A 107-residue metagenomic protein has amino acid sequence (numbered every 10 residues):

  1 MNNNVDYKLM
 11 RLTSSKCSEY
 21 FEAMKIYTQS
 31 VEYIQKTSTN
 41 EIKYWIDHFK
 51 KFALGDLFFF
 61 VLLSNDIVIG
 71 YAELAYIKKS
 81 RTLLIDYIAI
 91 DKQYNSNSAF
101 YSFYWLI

Functional and structural regions predicted by a protein language model:
M1-D47: Short amphipathic alpha-helix that is part of the acyltransferase structural core
M10-T13, I88-Q93: Short strand-loop junctions, especially beta-strand C-caps/beta-turns that link beta-sheets to coils or alpha-helices
S18, S80, S98: Residues that form or flank phosphate/diphosphate-binding pockets in enzymes that use nucleotide phosphates
F49-L54: Short loop/turn motifs at secondary-structure junctions and domain boundaries
L57-F58: Short loop/turn microsegments at loop-to-beta-strand junctions
V61, D66-Y76, T82-A89: Conserved beta-strand in the GNAT
I90, N95-I107: Conserved acetyl-CoA-binding loop-helix of GNAT-fold acetyltransferases
